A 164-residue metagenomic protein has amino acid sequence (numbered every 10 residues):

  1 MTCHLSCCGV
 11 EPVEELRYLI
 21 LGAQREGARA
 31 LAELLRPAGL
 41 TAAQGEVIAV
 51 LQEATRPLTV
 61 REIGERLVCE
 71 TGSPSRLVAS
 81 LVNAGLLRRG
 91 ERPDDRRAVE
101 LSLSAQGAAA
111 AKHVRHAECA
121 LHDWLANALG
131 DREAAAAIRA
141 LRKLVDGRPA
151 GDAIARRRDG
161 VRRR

Functional and structural regions predicted by a protein language model:
M1-A38, A84, R163-R164: N-terminal leader segment of winged-helix/HTH proteins
M1-V10, R132-R164: C-terminal regulatory/oligomerization modules of transcriptional regulators
E14-Y18, A38-A49, A135: Short alpha-helical elements of helix-turn-helix
A28, A79-R139: Charged, amphipathic alpha-helical coiled-coil/dimerization segments
A54-T59: Short capping segments at the starts of secondary-structure elements
E62-G64: A short acidic, leucine-rich amphipathic alpha-helix
